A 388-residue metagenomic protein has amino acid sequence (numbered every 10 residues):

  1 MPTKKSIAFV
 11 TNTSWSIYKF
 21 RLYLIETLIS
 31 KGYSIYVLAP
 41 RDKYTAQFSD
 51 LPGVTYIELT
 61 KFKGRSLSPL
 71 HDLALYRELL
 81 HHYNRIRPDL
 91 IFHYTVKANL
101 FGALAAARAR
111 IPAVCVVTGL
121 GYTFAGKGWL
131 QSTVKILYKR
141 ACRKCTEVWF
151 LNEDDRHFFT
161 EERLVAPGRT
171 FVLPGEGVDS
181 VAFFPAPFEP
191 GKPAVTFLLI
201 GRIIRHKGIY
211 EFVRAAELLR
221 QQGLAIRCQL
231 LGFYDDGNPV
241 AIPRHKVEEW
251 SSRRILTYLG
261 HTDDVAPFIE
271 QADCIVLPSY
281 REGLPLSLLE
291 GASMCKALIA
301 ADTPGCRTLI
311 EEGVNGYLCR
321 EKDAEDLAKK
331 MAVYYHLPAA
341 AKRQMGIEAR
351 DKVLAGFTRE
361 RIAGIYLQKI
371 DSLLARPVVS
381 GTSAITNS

Functional and structural regions predicted by a protein language model:
K19-Y23, V195, R202-L218, E325: A conserved mid-protein helix/loop that constitutes part of the nucleotide-sugar donor-binding site
T45-S49, H157, Q222, R227-R254: Short, structured helix-loop element that forms part of the nucleotide-activated donor/catalytic region
I57-E58, K139-P185: Donor nucleotide-sugar binding/catalytic pocket of nucleotide-sugar-dependent glycosyltransferases
H93-N99, V117: Short His-centered aromatic/hydrophobic patch
H261, Y280: Aromatic "clamp/platform" in nucleotide-sugar-dependent glycosyltransferases that forms part of the donor/acceptor
A297-A300, I310: Short hydrophobic beta-strand element within catalytic cores of glycosyltransferases and related nucleotide-activated
E312-G313, Y317-A324, V333-A339: Conserved acidic donor-binding segment of nucleotide-sugar-dependent glycosyltransferases
D326, A340-G356, I365-Q368: A short, well-ordered alpha-helix in the C-terminal region of glycosyltransferases
